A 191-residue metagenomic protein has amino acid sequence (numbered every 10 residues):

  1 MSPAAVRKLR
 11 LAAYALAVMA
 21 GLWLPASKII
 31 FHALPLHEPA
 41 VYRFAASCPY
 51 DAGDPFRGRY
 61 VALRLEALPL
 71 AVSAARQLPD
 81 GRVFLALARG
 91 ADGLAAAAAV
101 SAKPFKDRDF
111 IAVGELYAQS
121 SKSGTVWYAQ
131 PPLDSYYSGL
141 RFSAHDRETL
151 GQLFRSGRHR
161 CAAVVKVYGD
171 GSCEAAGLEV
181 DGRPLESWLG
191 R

Functional and structural regions predicted by a protein language model:
M1-K8: Short, Lys/Arg-rich N-terminal segment immediately upstream of the first membrane anchor
L9-K28: Hydrophobic membrane-insertion alpha-helices, especially the h-region of bacterial N-terminal signal peptides
L22-R43: Aromatic-capped interface at the extracytoplasmic side of an N-terminal signal-anchor transmembrane helix
H37-P39, Y60-A62, D80-R82, R158-A162: Extracytoplasmic
R43-A46, A86, K166: Generic structural detector for well-ordered beta-strands
F44-R76: Short extracytoplasmic
A62-R64, R76-R89, G93-A95: Anionic-ligand-binding alpha/beta catalytic cores of soluble enzymes and soluble regulatory domains that recognize
A88-R191: Beta-strand-rich cores of mature extracytoplasmic or soluble domains
